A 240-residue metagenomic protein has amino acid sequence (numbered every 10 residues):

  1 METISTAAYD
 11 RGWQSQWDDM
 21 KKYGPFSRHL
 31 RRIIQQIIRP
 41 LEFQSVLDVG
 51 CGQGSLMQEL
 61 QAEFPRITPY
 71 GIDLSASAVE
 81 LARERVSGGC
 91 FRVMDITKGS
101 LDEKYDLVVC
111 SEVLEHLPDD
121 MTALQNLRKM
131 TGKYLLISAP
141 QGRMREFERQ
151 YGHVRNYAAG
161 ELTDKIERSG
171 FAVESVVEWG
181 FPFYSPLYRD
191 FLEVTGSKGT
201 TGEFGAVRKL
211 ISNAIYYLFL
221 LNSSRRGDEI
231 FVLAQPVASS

Functional and structural regions predicted by a protein language model:
M1-L107, S111, M121-L124, N156-G160 (+3 more regions): Conserved N-terminal segment of class I S-adenosyl-L-methionine
R66, G88, G132, G170-V173: A generic structural signal for alpha->beta connector loops
S111-L114, S138: Residues lining the SAM
H116, D120: Di-metal (Zn2+ and/or Mg2+/Mn2+) metal-binding site signature of metallo-dependent hydrolases with the MBL/beta-CASP
M121-L135: A short glycine-rich, Lys/Arg-flanked "PGG" loop and its adjoining helix->strand segment in the class I
L135-R155, A159-E161: Short, glycine-/aromatic-enriched active-site segment of Class I SAM-dependent methyltransferases
F147-Q150, S185-F191: Short aromatic-enriched loop/helix-cap "lid" or pocket-rim segments at secondary-structure transitions that line
T163-W179: A SAM-dependent methyltransferase catalytic signature shared across enzymes that methylate proteins
